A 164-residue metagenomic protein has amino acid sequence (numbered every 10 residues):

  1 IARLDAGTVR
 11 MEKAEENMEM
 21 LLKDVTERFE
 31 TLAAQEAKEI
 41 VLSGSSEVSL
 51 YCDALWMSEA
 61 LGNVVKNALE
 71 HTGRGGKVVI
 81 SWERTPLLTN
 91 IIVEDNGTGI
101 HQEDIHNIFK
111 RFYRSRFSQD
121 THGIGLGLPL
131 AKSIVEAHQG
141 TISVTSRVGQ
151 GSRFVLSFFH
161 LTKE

Functional and structural regions predicted by a protein language model:
E12-N17, A34, E39-S49: Conserved catalytic submotifs in the C-terminal HATPase_c
A68-L69: Short helix-loop "hinge" at the ATP-lid/N-box region of the Bergerat-fold HATPase_c
G75-L87: Short beta-strand/loop element within the Bergerat-fold HATPase_c
D95: Acidic ATP/Mg2+-coordinating residue in the GHKL
I100-F112: Short conserved segment of the HATPase_c
G127, A131: Short alpha-helical Gxxx[C/S/T] motif in the catalytic ATP-binding
